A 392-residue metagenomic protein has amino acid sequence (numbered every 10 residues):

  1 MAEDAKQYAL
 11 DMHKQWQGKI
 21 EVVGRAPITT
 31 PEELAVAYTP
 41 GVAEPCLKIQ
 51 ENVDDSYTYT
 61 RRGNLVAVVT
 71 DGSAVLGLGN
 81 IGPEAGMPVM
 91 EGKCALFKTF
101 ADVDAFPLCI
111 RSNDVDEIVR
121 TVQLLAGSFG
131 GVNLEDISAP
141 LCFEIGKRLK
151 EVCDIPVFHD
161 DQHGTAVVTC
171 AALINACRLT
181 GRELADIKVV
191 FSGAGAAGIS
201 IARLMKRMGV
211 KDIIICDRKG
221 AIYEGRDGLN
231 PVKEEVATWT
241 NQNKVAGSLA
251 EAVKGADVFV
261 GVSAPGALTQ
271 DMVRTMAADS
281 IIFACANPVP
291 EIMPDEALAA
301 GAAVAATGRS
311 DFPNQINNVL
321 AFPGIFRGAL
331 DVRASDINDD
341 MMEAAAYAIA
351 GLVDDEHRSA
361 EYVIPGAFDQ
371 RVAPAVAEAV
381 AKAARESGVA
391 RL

Functional and structural regions predicted by a protein language model:
M1-V157, A377, A383, S387 (+1 more regions): N-terminal ligand-binding/catalytic initiation module
K14, Y57-R62, K98-T99, L124-A126 (+8 more regions): Solvent-exposed alpha-helices and their adjacent loops that cap or buttress functional pockets in soluble metabolic
D71-S73, I81, I110-R111, D136-A139 (+5 more regions): Short, ordered loop/turn segments at secondary-structure junctions
L76, I81-A101, H159, H163 (+2 more regions): Glycine-rich phosphate/diphosphate-binding loop of Rossmann-like nucleotide-binding domains
P107, N133-D136, V157-D160, F191 (+5 more regions): General beta-strand structural signal in soluble alpha/beta enzymes
D160-D161, A284-L392: Adenosine-phosphate binding glycine-rich loop
E234-A303, R309-D311: Rossmann-like adenosine-cofactor binding region
